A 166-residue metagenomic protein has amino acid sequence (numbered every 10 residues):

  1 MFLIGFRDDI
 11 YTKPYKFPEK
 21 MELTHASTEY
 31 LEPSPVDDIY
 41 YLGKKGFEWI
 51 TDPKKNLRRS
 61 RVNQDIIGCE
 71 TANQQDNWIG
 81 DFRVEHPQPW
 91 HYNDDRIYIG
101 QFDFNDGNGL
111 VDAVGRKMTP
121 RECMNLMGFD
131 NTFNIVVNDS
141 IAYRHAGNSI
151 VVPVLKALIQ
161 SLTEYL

Functional and structural regions predicted by a protein language model:
M1-Y92: Class I S-adenosyl-L-methionine
N63, A142-R144: Short, flexible coil/turn micro-motifs enriched in small/turn-prone residues
G68-T71, M124-G128, Q160: Generic alpha-helical structural context detector
D95-D106, L110-V137, A142: FAD-binding beta-loop-beta segment adjacent to the flavin cofactor pocket
V151: A helicase ATPase "motif cassette" and its flanking acidic/Ser/Thr-rich regulatory loops
L155: Acidic-aromatic/histidine active-site loop/patch
I159-L166: Short, hydrophobic alpha-helical segments
